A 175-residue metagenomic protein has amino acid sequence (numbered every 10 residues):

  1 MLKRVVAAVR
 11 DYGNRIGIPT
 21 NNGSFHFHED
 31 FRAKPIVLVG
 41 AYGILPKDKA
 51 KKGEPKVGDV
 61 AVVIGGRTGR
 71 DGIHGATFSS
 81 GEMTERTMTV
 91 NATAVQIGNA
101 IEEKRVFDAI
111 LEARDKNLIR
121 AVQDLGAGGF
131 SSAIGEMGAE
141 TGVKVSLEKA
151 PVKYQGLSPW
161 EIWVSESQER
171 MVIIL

Functional and structural regions predicted by a protein language model:
M1-L175: Glycine/proline-enriched, intrinsically flexible loops and inter-domain linkers
